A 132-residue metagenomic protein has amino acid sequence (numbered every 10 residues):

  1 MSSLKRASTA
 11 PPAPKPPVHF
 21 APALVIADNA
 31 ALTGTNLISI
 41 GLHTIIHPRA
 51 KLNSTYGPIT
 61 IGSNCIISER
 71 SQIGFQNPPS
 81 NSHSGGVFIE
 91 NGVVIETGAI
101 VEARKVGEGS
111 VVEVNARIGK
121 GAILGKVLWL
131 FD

Functional and structural regions predicted by a protein language model:
M1-P17, A21-A23, D132: Terminal amphipathic alpha-helical/low-complexity segments used for targeting or macromolecular assembly
P22, A27-D28, T33-N36, G41-L42 (+13 more regions): Left-handed beta-helix
I59: Active-site cofactor/substrate anionic-group-binding motifs, chiefly glycine- and Lys/Arg-rich phosphate-binding loops
